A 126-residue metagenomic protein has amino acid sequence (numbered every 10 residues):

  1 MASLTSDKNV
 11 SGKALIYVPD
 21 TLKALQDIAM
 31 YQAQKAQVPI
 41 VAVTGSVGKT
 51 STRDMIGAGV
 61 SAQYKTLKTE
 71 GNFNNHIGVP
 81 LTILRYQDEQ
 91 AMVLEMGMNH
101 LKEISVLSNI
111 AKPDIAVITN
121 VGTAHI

Functional and structural regions predicted by a protein language model:
M1-D27: N-terminal leader/targeting and accessory segments in enzymes
Y17, A24-I126: Phosphate-binding loop of NTP-binding sites
